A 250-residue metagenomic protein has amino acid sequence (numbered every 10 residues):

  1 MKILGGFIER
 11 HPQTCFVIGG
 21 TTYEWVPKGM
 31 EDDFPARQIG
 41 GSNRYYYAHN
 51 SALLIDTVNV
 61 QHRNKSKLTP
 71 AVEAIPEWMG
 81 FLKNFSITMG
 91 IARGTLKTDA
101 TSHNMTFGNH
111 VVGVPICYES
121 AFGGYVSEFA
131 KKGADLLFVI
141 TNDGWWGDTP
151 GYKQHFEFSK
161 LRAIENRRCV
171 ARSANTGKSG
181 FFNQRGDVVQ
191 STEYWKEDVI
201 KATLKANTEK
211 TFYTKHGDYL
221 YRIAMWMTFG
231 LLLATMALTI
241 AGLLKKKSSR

Functional and structural regions predicted by a protein language model:
M1-R250: Enzyme catalytic cores with a strong preference for nitrogen-chemistry domains
